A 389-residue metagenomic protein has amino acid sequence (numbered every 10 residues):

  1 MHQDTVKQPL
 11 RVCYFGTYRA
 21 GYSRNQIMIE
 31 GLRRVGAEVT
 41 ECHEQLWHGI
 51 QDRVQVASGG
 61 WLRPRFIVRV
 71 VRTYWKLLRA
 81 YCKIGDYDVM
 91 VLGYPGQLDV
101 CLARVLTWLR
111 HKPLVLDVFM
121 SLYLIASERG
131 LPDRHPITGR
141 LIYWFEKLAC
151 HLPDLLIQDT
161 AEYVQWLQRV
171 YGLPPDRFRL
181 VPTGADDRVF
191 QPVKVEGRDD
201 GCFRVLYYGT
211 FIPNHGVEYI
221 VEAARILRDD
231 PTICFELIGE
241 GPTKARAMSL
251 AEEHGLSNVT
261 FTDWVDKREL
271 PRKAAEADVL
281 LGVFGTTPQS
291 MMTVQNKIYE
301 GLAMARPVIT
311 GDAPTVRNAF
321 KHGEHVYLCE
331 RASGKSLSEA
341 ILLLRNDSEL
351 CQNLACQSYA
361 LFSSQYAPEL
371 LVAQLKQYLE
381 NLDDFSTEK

Functional and structural regions predicted by a protein language model:
C13, G197-R225, E236: Conserved donor-binding/catalytic core segment of Leloir-type glycosyltransferases
H48-L62, V115-F145, D186: Acceptor-binding helix/loop patch of EC 2.4 sugar-transfer enzymes, predominantly nucleotide-sugar-dependent
W75-R79, V105-L109, L116, P136-L156: Membrane-proximal helix-turn-helix segments that form the acceptor-binding/catalytic region of lipid-linked
E162, G184: Carbohydrate-associated surface elements
H215, R268-K273, D278-L302, I309-F320: Nucleotide-sugar-dependent
A245-R272: Nucleotide-activated donor-binding/catalytic signature segment of Leloir-type glycosyltransferases, i.e., the conserved
H322-G323, Y327-G334, L343-S348: Conserved acidic donor-binding segment of nucleotide-sugar-dependent glycosyltransferases
L343, L350-S364: A short, well-ordered alpha-helix in the C-terminal region of glycosyltransferases
